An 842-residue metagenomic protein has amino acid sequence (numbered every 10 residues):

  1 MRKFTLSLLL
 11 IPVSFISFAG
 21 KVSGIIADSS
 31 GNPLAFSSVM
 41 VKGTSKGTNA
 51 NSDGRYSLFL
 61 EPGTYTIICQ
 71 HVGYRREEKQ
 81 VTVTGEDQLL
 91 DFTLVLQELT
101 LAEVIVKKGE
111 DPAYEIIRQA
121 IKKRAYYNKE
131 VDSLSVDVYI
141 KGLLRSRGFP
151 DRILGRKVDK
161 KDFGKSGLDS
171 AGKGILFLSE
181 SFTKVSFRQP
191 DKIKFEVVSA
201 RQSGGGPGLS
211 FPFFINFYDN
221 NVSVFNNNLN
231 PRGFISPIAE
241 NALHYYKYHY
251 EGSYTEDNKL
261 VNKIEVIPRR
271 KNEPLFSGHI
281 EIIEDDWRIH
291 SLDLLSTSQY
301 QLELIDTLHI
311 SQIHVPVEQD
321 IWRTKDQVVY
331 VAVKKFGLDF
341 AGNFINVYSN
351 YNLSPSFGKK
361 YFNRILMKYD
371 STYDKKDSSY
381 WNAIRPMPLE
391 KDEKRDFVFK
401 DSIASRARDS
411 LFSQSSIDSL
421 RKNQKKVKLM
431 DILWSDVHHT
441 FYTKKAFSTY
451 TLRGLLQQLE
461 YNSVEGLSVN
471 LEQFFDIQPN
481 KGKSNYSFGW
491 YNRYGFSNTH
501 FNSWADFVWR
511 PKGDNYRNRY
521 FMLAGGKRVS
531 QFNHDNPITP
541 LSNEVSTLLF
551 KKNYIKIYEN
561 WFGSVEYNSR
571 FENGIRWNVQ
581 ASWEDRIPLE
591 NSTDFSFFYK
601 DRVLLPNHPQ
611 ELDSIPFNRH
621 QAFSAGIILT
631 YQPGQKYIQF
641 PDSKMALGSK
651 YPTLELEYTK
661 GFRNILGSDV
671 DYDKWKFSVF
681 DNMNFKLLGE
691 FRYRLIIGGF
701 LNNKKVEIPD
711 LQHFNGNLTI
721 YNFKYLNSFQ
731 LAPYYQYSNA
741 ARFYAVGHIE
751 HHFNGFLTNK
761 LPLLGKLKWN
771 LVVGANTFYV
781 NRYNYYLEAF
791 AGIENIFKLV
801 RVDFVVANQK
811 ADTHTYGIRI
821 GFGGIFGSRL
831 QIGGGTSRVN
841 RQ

Functional and structural regions predicted by a protein language model:
G20-L34: Structural motif
V41-K42, T66-K79: A short, solvent-exposed loop/turn motif at the edges and junctions of modular extracellular/periplasmic domains
T44-R55: Short, acidic Ser/Thr/Gly-rich low-complexity loop/linker segments typical of extracellular and cell-surface proteins
E103-V261, I267-L275, F336-E460, Y554 (+3 more regions): Structured extracytoplasmic
V106, D293-S298, T449-Y461, I477 (+7 more regions): Transmembrane beta-strand segments that form the barrel wall of outer-membrane beta-barrel proteins
N128-E130, L429-L433, H438-Y450, S463 (+8 more regions): Short loop/turn motifs that connect adjacent beta-strands in outer-membrane beta-barrel proteins
E465-V469, T499-S503, E559-G563, R619-A625 (+6 more regions): Residues that define the transmembrane beta-barrel architecture of outer-membrane proteins
Y520-L541, V545-Y558, S614-I615, E655-N759: C-terminal outer-membrane beta-barrel translocator/porin domains of Gram-negative envelope proteins and their
